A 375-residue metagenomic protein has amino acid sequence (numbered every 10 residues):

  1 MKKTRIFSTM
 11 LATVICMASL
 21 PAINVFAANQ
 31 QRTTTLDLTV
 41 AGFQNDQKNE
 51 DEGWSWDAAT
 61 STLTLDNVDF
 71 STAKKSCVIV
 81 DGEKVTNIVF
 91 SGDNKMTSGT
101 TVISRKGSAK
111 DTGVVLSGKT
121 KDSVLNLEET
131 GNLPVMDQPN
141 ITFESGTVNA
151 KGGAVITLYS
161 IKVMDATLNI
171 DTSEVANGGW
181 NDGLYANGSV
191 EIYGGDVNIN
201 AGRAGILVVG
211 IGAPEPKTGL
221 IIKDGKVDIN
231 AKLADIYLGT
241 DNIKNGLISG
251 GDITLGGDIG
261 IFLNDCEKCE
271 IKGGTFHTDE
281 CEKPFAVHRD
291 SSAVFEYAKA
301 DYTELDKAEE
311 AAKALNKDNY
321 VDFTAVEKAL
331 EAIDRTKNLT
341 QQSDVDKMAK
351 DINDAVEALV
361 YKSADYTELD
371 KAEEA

Functional and structural regions predicted by a protein language model:
M1-K3: N-terminal secretory signal peptides that target proteins for export/translocation
I6-T9, C16, N24-T303: A composition-driven surface/loop motif
M17-A18, K337: A short hydrophobic/aromatic micro-motif that marks alpha-helical segments and, especially, helix-coil
A18, N45-K48, V287, A312 (+2 more regions): Alpha-helical protein-protein interaction elements
A298-A375: Beta-rich interaction/scaffold domains
